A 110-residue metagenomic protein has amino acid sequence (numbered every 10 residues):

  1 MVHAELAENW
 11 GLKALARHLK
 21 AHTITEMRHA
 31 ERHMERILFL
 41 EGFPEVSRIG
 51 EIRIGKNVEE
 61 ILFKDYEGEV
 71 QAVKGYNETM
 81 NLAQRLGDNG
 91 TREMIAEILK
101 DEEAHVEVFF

Functional and structural regions predicted by a protein language model:
M1-H3, H22, R28, R32-R36 (+1 more regions): Acidic/histidine-rich alpha-helical segments that form the ligand environment of transition-metal centers
A7-S47, V108-F110: Conserved alpha-helical segments that form or flank metal/cofactor-binding pockets of metalloenzymes
